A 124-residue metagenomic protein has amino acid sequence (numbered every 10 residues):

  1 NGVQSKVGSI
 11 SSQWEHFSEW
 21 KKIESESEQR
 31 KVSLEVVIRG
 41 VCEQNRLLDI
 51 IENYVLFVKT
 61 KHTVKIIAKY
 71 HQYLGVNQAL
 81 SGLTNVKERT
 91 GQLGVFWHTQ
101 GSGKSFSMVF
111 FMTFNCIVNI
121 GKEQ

Functional and structural regions predicted by a protein language model:
G2-E123: ATP-dependent helicase/translocase motor core
